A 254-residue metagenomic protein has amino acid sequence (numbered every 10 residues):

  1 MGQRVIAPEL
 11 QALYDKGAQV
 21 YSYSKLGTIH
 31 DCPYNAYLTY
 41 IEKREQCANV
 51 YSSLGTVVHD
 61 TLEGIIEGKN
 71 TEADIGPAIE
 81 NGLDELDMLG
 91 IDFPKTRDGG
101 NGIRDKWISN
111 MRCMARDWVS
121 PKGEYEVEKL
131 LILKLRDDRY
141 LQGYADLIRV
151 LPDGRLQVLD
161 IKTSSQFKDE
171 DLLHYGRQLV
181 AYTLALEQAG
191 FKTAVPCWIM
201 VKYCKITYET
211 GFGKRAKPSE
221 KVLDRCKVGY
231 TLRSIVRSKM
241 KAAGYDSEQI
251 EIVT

Functional and structural regions predicted by a protein language model:
R4-A18: Charged, compositionally biased N-terminal leader segments and the immediate start of the first structured element
G17-D31, R139-L151: An acidic intrinsically disordered interaction segment
Y23-N70, E128: Nuclease catalytic cores
G27-Y37, N70-I91, G154, S247-V253: Short, compositionally biased low-complexity segments
T39-Y40, D60, G64, C113 (+2 more regions): Residue-level signal for well-ordered alpha-helical scaffold segments within enzymatic catalytic domains
V50, L54, I103, W107 (+1 more regions): Hydrophobic (often cysteine-bearing) scaffold residues that line and stabilize catalytic clefts of nucleotide/cofactor
V57, T61-L130, K134-L135: A non-catalytic, helix-rich entry segment at domain boundaries
Y125-T254: Mg2+/Mn2+-dependent nuclease catalytic core
